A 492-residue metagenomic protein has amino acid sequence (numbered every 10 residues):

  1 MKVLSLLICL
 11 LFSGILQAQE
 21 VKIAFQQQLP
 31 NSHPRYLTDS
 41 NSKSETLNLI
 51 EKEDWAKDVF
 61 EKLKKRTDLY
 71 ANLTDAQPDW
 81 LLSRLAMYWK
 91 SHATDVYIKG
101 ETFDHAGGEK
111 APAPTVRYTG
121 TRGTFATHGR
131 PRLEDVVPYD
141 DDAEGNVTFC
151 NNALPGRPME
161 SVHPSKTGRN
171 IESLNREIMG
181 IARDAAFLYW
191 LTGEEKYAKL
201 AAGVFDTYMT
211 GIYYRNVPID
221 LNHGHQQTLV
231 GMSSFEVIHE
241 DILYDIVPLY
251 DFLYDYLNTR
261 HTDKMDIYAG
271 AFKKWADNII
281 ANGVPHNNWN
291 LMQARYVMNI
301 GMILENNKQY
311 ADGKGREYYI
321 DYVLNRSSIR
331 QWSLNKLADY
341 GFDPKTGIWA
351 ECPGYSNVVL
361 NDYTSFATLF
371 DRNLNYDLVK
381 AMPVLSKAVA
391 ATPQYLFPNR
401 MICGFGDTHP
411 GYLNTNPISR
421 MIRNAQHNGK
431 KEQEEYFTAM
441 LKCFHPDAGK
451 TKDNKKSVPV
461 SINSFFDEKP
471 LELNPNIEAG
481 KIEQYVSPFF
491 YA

Functional and structural regions predicted by a protein language model:
M1-E20: Bacterial Sec-dependent N-terminal signal peptides
Q19-N299, T364, F490: Extracellular glycan-targeting catalytic surfaces
Q28, E45-E51, W55-F60, A350-A492: Extended polysaccharide-engagement surfaces of secreted carbohydrate-active enzymes
I50-E51, Q293, I300-I303, K308-L324: Alpha-helical interaction scaffolds
R66-A71, A201-I219, M265-V284, K314-I348 (+2 more regions): Long, well-ordered core segments of solenoidal/helical folds
M87-H92, L221-V237, M292-I300, D339-Y355 (+1 more regions): Carbohydrate-binding/catalytic loop surfaces
T192, L253-D266, L304-D312, L369-K380: Inter-helical turn/loop segments and adjacent helix faces that build the functional surface of alpha-helical bundle
S233-V237, V284-N288, K314, Y318 (+2 more regions): Alpha-helix capping and helix-loop boundary segments enriched in small/acidic/polar residues
